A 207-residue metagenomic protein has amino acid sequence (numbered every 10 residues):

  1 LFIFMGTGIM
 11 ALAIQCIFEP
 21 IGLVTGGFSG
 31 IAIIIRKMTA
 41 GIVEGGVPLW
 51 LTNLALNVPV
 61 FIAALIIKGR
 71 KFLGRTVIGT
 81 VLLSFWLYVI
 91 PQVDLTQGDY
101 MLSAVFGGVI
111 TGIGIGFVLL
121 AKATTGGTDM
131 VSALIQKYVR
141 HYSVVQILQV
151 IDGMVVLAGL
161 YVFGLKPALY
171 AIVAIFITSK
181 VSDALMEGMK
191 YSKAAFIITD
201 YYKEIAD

Functional and structural regions predicted by a protein language model:
L1-Y202: Core subunits and conserved enzymes of cellular information-processing and envelope-translocation systems across
E204-D207: Terminal membrane-proximal soluble interaction domains of membrane-associated proteins
